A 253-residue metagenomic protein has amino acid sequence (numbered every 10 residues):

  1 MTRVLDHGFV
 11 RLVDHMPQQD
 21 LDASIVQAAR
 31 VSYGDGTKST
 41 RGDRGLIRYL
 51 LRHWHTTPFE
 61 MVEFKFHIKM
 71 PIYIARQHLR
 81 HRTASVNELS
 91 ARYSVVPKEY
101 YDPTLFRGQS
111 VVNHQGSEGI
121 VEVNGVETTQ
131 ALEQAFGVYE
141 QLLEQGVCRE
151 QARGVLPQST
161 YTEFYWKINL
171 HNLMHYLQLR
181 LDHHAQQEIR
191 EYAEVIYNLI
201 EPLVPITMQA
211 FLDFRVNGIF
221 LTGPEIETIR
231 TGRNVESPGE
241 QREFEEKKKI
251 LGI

Functional and structural regions predicted by a protein language model:
M1-I253: Family-specific signature for flavin-dependent thymidylate synthase
